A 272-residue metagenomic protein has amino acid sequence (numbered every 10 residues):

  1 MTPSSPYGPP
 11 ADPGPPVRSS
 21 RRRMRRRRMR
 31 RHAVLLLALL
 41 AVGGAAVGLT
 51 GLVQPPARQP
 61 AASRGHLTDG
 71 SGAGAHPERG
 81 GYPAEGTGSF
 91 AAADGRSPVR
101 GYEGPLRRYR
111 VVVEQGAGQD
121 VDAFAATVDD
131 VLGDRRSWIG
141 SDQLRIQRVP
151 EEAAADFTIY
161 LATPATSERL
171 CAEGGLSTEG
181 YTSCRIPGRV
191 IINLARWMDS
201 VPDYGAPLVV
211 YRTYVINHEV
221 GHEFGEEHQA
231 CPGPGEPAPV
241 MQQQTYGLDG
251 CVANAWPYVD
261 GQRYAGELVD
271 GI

Functional and structural regions predicted by a protein language model:
T2-Q59, E78-G81, G180-T182, V190 (+2 more regions): Metalloprotease/metallohydrolase-associated module, dominated by Zn2+-dependent proteases
A46-L106: N-terminal low-complexity, Pro/Thr-rich disordered segments that flank secretion/membrane-targeting signals
E103-A117: Acidic/histidine-rich, surface-exposed loop or edge segments in extracytoplasmic proteins
R108-V112, T158-Y160, I191-N193, V240-Q242: Soluble periplasmic/extracytoplasmic beta-strand elements of cell-envelope proteins
Q115-G118, P164-E168, R196-D199, G221-H222 (+2 more regions): Solvent-exposed loop/turn segments at secondary-structure junctions within structured extracellular/periplasmic domains
D122, A126-Y211: Metzincin-family zinc-dependent endopeptidase catalytic domain
D130-I139, E223, E227, Q244-G247: Structured segments of extracytoplasmic/periplasmic soluble domains in secreted or envelope-associated proteins
V209-E227: Active-site recognition of the HExxH zinc-binding catalytic motif
